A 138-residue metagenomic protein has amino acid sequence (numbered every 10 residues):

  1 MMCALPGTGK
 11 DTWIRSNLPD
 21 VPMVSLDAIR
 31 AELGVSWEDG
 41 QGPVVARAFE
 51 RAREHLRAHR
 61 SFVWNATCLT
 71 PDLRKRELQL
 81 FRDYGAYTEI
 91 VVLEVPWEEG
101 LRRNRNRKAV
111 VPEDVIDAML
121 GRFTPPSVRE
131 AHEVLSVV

Functional and structural regions predicted by a protein language model:
M2-C3, T8-D11, S16, D20-P22 (+1 more regions): Conserved GTP-binding G-domain of TRAFAC-class P-loop NTPases and closely related GTPase folds
T8-F62, L69-D72, W97-R102: Conserved substrate/cofactor phosphate-moiety recognition/catalytic segment in nucleotide-dependent phosphotransferases
M23-L26, G85-Y87, P112: Short hydrophobic/aromatic-enriched beta-strand-loop microsegments
E32, L56, L69-A109, A118-S127: ATP-dependent NMP and nucleoside kinases share a basic, alpha-helical "lid"
Q41-V45, R82-D83, A109-P112: Short, low-complexity, polar/charged sequence segments that are solvent-exposed and flexible
V44, D83-Y84, E130-L135: Short, charged low-complexity intrinsically disordered segments located at boundaries of structured domains
